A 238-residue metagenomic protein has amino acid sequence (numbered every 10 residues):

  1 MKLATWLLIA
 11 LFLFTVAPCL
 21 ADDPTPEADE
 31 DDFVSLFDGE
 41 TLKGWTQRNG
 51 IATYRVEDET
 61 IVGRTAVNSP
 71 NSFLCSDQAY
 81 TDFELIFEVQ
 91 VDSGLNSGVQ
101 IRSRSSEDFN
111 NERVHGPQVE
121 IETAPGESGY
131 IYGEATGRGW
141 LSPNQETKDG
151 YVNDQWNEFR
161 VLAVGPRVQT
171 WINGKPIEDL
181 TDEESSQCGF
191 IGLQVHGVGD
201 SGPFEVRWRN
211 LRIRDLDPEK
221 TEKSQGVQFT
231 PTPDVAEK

Functional and structural regions predicted by a protein language model:
M1-T5: Positively charged n-region of N-terminal signal peptides that target proteins for export
W6-V16: Bacterial N-terminal signal peptides
C19-K238: Carbohydrate-interacting regions of secretory-pathway proteins
